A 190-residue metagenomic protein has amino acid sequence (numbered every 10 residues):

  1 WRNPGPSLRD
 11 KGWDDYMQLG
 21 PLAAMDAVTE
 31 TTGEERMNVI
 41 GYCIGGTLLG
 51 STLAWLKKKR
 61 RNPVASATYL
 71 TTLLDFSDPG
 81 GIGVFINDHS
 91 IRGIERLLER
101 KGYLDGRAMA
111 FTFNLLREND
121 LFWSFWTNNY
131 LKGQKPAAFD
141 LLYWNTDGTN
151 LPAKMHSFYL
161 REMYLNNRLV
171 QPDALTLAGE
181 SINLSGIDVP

Functional and structural regions predicted by a protein language model:
W1, T71-T72, E180: Fold-independent oxyanion-binding glycine-rich loops and adjacent beta-strand/coil segments at enzyme active sites
W1-T31, G81: Cap/lid segment of the alpha/beta-hydrolase catalytic domain
R2-P4, A23, G45, A54 (+2 more regions): Short, glycine-/Ser/Thr-/acidic-enriched flexible segments
L8-R9, W13, R36-I40, G148 (+1 more regions): Conserved aromatic-histidine-acidic binding/catalytic patches
E30, E34, L48-H156, N167: Alpha/beta-hydrolase-fold enzymes
E34-M37, V189: Short coil/turn segments at beta-strand junctions that form active-site/ligand-binding loops
I40-G45, L49: Gly/Ala-rich beta-loop-alpha elbow adjacent to hydrolase catalytic centers
A138-P190: C-terminal subdomain of alpha/beta-hydrolase-fold enzymes, centered on the catalytic histidine and its supporting
